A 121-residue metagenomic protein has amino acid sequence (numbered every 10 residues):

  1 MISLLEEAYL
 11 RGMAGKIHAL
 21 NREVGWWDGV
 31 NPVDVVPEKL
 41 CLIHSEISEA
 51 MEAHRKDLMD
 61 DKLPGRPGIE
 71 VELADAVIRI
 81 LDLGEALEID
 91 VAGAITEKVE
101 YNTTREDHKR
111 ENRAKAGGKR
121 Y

Functional and structural regions predicted by a protein language model:
M1-Y121: Flexible "arm" and connector segments at domain edges
